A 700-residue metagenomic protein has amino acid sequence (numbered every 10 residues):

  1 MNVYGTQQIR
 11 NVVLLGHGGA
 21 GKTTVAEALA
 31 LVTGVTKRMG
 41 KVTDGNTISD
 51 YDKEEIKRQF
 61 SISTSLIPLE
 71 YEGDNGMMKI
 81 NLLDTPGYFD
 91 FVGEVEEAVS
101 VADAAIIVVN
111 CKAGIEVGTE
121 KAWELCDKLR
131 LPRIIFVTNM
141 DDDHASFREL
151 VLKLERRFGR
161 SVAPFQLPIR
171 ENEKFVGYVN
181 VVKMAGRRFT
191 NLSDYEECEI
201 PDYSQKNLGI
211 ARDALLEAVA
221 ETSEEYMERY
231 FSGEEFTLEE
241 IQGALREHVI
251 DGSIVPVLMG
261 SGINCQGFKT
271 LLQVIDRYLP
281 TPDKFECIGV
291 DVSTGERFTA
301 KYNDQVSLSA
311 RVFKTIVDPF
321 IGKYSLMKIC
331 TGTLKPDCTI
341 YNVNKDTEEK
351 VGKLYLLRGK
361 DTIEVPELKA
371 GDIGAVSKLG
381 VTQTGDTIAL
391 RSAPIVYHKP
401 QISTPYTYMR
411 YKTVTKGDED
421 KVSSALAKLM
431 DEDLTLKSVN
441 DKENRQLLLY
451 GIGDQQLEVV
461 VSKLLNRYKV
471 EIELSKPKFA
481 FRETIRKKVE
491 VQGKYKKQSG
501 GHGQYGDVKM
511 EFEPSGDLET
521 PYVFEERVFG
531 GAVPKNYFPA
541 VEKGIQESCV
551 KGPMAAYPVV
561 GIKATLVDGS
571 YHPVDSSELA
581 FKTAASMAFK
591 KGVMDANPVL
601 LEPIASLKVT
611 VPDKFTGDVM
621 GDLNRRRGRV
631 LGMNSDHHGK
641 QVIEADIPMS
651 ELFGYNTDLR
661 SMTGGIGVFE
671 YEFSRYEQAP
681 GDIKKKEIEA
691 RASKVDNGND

Functional and structural regions predicted by a protein language model:
M1-D700: Structural and coupling elements of P-loop NTPases
